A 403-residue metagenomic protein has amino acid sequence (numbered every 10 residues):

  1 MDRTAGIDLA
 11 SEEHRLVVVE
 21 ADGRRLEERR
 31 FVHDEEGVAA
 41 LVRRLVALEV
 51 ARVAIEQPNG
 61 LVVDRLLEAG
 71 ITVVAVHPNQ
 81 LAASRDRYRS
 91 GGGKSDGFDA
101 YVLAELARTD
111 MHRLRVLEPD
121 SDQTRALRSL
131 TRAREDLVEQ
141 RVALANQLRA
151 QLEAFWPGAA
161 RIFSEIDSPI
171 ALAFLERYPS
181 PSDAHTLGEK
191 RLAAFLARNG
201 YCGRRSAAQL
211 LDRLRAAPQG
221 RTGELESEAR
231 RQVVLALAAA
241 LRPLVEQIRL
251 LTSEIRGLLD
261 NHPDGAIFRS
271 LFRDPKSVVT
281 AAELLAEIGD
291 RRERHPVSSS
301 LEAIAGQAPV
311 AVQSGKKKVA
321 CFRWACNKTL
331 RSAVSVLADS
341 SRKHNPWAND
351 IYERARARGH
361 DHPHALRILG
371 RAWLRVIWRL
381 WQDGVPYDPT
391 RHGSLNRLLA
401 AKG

Functional and structural regions predicted by a protein language model:
M1-G403: A detector of single, family-specific signature residues that are central to catalytic or substrate-handling motifs
